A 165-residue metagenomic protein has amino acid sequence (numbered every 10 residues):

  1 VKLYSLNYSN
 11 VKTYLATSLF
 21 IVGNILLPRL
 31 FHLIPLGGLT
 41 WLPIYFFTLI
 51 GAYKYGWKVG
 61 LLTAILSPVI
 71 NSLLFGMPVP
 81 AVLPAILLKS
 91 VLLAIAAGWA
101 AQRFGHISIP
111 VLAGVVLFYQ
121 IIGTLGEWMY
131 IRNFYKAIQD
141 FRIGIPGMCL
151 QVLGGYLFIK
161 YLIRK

Functional and structural regions predicted by a protein language model:
V1-K165: Loop-helix junctions at membrane interfaces
